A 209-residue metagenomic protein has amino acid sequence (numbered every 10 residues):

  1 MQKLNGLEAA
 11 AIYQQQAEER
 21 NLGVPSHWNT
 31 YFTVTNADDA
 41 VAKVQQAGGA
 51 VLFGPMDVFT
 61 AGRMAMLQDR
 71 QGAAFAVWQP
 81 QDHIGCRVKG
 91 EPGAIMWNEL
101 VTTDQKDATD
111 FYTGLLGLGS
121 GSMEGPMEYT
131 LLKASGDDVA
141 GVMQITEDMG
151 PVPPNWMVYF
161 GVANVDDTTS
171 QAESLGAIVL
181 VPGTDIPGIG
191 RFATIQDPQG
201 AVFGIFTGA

Functional and structural regions predicted by a protein language model:
M1-E8, Q46, G54-G62, M66 (+2 more regions): Core segments of cupin and vicinal oxygen chelate
M1-K3, A17-K43, R63-Q68, I95-T103 (+2 more regions): Vicinal oxygen chelate
M1-P25, D69-R70, A74-Q81, G119-P153 (+3 more regions): Conserved short beta-strand elements that form part of the metal-binding/catalytic scaffold of enzyme active sites
L22-V24, M56-F59, T184-P187: Short loop/turn motifs at secondary-structure junctions and domain boundaries
H27-T30, W78-D110, G119-S122, N155-V158 (+1 more regions): N-terminal beta-strand motif that seeds the catalytic metal site of vicinal oxygen chelate
D38-P80: Hydrophobic alpha-helical segments and helix pairs
S170-A209: C-terminal appended segment following the main domain
